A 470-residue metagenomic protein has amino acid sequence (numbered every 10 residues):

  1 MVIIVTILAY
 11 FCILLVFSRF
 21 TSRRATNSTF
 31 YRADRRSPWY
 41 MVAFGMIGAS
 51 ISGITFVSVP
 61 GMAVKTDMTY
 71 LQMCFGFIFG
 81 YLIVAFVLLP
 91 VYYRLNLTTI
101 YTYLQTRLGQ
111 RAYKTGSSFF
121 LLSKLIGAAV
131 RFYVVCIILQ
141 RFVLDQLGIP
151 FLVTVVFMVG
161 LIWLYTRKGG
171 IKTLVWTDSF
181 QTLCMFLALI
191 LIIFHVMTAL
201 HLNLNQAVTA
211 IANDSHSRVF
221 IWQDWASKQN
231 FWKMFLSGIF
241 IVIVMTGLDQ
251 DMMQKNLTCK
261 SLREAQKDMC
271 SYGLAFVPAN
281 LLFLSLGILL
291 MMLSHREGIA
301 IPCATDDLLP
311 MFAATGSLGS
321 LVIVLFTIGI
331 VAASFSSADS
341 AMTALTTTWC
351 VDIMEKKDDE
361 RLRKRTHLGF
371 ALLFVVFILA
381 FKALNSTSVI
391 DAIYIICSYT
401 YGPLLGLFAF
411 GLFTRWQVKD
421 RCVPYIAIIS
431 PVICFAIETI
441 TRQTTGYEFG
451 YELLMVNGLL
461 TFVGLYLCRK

Functional and structural regions predicted by a protein language model:
M1-F56, T166-G169, T182, A188: Membrane-interface "cap" regions at the ends of multi-pass membrane proteins
M1-R19, R421-K470: A generic transmembrane alpha-helix motif of multi-pass inner-membrane proteins
M1-T21, A33, M41, G61-L97 (+3 more regions): Extracellular loop-to-transmembrane helix junctions
I13-F17, M185-H195, Y394-S430, L460-R469: Hydrophobic alpha-helical segments of multi-pass membrane transport proteins
V16-R23, L125-F132, C136-V153, I162-R167 (+4 more regions): Hydrophobic alpha-helical segments and their helix-loop junctions in multi-pass secondary transporters
R23-S28, K357-D358, N385-D391, L407-C422: Alpha-helical transmembrane segments
W39-M46, R107-G116, Q181-F194, L404 (+1 more regions): Small-residue-rich segments of transmembrane alpha-helices in multi-pass membrane proteins, especially helix faces
K65-K168, N256-I395: Helix-loop-helix junctions that connect adjacent transmembrane helices in secondary transporters/permeases, recognized
